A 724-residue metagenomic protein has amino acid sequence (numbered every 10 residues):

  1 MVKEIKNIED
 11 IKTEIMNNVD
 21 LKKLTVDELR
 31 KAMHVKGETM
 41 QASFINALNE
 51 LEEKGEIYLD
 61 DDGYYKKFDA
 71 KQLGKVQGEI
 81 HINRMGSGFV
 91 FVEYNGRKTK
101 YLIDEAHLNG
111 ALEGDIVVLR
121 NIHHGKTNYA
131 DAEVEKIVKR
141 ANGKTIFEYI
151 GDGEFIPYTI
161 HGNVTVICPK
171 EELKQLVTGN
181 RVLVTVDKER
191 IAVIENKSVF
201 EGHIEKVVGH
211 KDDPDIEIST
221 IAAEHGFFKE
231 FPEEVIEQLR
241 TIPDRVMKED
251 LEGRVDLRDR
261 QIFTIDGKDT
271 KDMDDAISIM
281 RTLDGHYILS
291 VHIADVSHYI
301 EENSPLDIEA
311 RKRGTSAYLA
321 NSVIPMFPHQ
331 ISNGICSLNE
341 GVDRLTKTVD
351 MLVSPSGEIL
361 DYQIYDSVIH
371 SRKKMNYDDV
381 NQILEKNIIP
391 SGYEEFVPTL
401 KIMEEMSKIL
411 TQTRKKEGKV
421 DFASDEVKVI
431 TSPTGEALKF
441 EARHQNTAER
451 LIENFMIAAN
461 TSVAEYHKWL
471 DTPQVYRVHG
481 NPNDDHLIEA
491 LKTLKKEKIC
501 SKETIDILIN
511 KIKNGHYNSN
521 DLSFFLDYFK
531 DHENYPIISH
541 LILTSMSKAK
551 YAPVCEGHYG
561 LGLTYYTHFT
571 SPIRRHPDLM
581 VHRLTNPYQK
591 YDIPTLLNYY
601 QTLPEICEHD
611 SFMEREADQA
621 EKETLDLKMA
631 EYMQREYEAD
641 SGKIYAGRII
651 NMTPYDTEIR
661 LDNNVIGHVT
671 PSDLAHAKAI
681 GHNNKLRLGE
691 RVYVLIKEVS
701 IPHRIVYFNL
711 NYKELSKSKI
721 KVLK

Functional and structural regions predicted by a protein language model:
V2-S290, S297-D343, K374, N381-Q382 (+4 more regions): Charge-lined substrate channels and their catalytic hotspots, especially those that engage the 3′ end of RNA
K31-H34, E189-V193, P214, T220 (+4 more regions): Electropositive polyanion-binding surfaces
